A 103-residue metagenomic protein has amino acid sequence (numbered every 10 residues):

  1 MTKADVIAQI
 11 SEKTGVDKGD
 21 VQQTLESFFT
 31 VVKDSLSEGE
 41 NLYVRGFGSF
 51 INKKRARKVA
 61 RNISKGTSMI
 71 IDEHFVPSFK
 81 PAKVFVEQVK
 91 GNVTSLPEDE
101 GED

Functional and structural regions predicted by a protein language model:
M1-D103: Strongly charged
